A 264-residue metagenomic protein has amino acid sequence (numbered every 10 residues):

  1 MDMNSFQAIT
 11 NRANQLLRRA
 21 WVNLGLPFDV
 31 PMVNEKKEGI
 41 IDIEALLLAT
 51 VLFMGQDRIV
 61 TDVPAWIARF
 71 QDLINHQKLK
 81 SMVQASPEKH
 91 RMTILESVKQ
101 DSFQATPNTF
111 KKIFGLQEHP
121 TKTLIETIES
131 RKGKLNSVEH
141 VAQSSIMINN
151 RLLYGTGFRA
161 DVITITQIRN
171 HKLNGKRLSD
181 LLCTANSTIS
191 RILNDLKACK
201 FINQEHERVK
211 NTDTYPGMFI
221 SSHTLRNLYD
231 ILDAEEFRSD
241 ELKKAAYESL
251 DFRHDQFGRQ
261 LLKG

Functional and structural regions predicted by a protein language model:
M1-Q143, T214-G264: Long, low-complexity, charge-rich intrinsically disordered regions
G133-D161: Short alpha-helical segments that sit at the start of domains
N149-R159, K172-N174, H206-H223: Short, cationic-aromatic polyanion-contact patches
D161-R169: Short amphipathic alpha-helical elements of helix-turn-helix/winged-helix folds
V162, G175-K176, I192-L196: N-terminal helix-turn-helix
R169-L182: Short acidic, hydrophobic short linear motifs in intrinsically disordered regions
C183-A198: Short amphipathic alpha-helical interaction segments
K197-E207: A short, conserved structural fragment
